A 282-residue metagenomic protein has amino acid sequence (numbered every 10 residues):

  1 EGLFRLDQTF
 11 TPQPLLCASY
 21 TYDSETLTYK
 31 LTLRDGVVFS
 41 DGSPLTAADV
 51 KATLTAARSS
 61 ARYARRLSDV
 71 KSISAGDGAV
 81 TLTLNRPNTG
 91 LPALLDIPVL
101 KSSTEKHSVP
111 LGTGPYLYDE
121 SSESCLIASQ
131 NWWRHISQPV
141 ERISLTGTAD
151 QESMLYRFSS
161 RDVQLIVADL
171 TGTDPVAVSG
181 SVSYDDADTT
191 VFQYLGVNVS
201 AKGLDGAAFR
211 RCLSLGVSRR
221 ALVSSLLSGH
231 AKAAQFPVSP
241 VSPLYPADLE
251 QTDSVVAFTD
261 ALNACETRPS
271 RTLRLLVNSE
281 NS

Functional and structural regions predicted by a protein language model:
E1-S24, T32, T55, L67 (+1 more regions): N-terminal lobe/hinge region of extracytoplasmic solute-binding protein
A18-Y63, G203: Aromatic- and charge-enriched surface segment that lines or borders ligand/interaction sites
T28-L31, T53, V80-L82, G114-D119 (+3 more regions): Short, well-ordered beta-strand elements
V37-S40, W132-I136, A201-F209: Short helix-loop capping/hinge motifs at secondary-structure junctions, enriched in acidic/polar residues
T83-S144, D150-S153: Gly/Pro-rich hinge or "lid" segments in bacterial periplasmic/extracellular proteins
D119-C125, S144-S200: Extracellular/periplasmic solute-recognition and catalytic clefts
S200-S242: Periplasmic-binding protein-like
A231-C265, N281-S282: Structural transition elements
